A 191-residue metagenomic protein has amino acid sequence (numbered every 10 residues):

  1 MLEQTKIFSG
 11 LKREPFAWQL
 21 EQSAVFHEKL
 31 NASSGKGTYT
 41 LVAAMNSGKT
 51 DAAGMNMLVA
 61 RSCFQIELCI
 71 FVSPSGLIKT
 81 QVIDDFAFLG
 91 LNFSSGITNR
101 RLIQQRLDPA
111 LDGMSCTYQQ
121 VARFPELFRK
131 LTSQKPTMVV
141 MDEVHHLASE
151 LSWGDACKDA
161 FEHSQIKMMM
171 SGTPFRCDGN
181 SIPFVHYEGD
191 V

Functional and structural regions predicted by a protein language model:
K12-G37: N-terminal pre-P-loop "Q-motif" helix
F26, N56-A60: Hydrophobic residues on the short alpha-helix immediately C-terminal to a glycine-rich phosphate/catalytic loop
S33-K36, L107-A110, P125-M138, E162: Short basic/glycine-enriched coil/helix segment immediately N-terminal to the Walker B
S33-N56: Walker A/P-loop
T50-A52, A60-R61, Q65-L89: Conserved Walker A/P-loop ATP-binding site and its immediately adjacent core in helicase/helicase-like ATPase domains
F88-E126: Inter-Walker segment of RecA-like/P-loop motor cores
Y118-Q120, K130-M169, T173-F175: SF2 helicase catalytic motif II
F184-V191: Interdomain hinge/linker at the junction between the two RecA-like core domains of SF2 helicases
